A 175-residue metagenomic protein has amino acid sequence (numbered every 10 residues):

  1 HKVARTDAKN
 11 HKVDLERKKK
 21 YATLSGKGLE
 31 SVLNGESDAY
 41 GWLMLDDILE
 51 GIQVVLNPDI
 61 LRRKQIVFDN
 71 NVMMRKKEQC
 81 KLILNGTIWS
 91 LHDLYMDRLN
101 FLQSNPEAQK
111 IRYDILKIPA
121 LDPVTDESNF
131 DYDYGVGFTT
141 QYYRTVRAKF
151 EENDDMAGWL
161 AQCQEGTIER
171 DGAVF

Functional and structural regions predicted by a protein language model:
H1-E30: Conserved nucleotide-state-sensing and coupling region of NTP-binding domains
V13-K19, S104-K110, F150-E152, G172: Short, conserved catalytic or adaptor-binding loops enriched in Gly and charged residues
D14, K27-E30, I88, P119-L121 (+1 more regions): Structured loops at beta-to-helix junctions and adjacent beta-edge loops in soluble globular domains
K18-K19, S31-G41: Short basic/glycine-enriched coil/helix segment immediately N-terminal to the Walker B
V32-N34, D122-E127: A short acidic, often aromatic-flanked loop/helix-cap motif at beta-alpha or helix-coil junctions that lines enzyme
N34-E36, I52-Q53, D93, D171-G172: Short helix/loop capping segments that flank catalytic or ligand/cofactor-binding pockets
G41-T125: Signature of the SF2 helicase/ATPase Hel1-core->accessory helical subdomain module
T125-F175: ATPase catalytic-site recognition across NTP-hydrolyzing enzymes
